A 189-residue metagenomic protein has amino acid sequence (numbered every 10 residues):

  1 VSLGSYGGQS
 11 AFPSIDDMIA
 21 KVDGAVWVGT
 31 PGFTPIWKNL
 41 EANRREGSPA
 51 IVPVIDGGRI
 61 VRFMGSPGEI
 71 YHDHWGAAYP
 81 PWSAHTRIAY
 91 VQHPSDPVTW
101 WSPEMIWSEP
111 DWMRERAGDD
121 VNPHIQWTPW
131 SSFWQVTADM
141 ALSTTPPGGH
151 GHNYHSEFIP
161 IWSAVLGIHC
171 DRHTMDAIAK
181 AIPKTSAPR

Functional and structural regions predicted by a protein language model:
V1-A11: Glycine-rich nucleophile elbow surrounding the catalytic serine of serine-hydrolase chemistry
S14: Active-site catalytic microenvironments for nucleophilic, acid-base chemistry
D17-M18, G24-R189: C-terminal His-loop and adjacent cap/lid subdomain of alpha/beta-hydrolase
